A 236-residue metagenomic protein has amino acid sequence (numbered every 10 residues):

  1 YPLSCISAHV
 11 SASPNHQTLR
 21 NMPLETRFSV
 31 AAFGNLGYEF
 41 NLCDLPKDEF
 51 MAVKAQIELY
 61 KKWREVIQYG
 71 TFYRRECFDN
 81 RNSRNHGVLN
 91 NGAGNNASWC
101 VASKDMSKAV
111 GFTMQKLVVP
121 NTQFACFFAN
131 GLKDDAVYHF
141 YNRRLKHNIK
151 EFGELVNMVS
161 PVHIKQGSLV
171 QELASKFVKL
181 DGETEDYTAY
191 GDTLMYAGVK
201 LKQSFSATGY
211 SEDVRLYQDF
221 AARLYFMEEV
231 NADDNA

Functional and structural regions predicted by a protein language model:
Y1-D44: Glycan-recognition surfaces
N15-Q17, E76-G94, G182-Y187, D234-A236: Intrinsically disordered, low-complexity coil segments
P23, P46, Y190-D192: Helix N-terminus capping/helix-initiation residues
F28-N80: Catalytic cores of secreted or luminal carbohydrate-active enzymes
A31, G111, F140: Conserved, mostly hydrophobic/aromatic
S83-D134: Carbohydrate-binding surface patches
L117-A236: C-terminal beta-sandwich/jelly-roll accessory domains of carbohydrate-active enzymes
